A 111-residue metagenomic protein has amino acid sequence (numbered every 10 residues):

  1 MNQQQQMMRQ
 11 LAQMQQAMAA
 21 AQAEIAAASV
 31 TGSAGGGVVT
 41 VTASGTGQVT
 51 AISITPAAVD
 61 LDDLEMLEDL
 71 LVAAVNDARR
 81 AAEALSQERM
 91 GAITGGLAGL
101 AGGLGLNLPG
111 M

Functional and structural regions predicted by a protein language model:
M1-T31, A78-M111: Long amphipathic alpha-helical segments used for membrane anchoring, targeting, substrate engagement, or oligomerization
L11, G47, L71: Residue-level signature of catalytic and energy-coupling elements of molecular machines, predominantly ATP/GTP-dependent
T31-S33, T42, T55, N107: Solvent-exposed beta-strand sheet faces enriched in polar/charged residues
S33-G37, V41-T50: N-terminal intrinsically disordered, cationic/polar leader segments that include organellar targeting peptides
A43, G47-Q48, A58, L85 (+2 more regions): Amphipathic, positively biased hydrophobic alpha-helical segments used for protein targeting and membrane insertion
I52-L67: A short interface-forming secondary-structure element
D63, L67-E83: Short, well-ordered alpha-helical segments
